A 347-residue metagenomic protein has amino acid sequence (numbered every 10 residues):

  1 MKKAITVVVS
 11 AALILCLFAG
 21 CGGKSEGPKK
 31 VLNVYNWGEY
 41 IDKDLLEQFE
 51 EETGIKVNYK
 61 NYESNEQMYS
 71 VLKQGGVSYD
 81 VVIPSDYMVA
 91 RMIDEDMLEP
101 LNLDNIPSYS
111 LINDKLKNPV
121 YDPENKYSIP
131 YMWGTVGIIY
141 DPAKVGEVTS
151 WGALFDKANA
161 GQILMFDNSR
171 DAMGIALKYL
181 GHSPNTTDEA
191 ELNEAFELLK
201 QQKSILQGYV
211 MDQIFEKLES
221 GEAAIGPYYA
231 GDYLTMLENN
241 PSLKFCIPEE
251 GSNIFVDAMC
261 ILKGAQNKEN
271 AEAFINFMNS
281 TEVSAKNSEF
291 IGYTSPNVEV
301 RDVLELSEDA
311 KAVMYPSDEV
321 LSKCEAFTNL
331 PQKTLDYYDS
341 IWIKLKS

Functional and structural regions predicted by a protein language model:
M1-L32, S347: Short, low-complexity disordered leader/linker segments with a strong preference for bacterial N-terminal type II
G27-M92, E216: Early extracytoplasmic/lumenal segment of secretory-pathway proteins
M68-Y69, V89, I214-K217, D232-Y233 (+2 more regions): Short, hydrophobic alpha-helical packing/hinge segments within bilobed ligand-binding/sensory domains
S78-E222: Extracytoplasmic ligand-binding site segments that recognize negatively charged/polar headgroups
M88-R91, I225-S242: A ligand-binding cleft/hinge motif common to bilobed small-molecule-binding domains
G134, F196-Q201, N239-K263: Periplasmic-binding protein-like
L262-S322: Mature extracytoplasmic/periplasmic domains
D318-S347: Conserved C-terminal helix/tail region of periplasmic/extracytoplasmic solute-binding proteins
